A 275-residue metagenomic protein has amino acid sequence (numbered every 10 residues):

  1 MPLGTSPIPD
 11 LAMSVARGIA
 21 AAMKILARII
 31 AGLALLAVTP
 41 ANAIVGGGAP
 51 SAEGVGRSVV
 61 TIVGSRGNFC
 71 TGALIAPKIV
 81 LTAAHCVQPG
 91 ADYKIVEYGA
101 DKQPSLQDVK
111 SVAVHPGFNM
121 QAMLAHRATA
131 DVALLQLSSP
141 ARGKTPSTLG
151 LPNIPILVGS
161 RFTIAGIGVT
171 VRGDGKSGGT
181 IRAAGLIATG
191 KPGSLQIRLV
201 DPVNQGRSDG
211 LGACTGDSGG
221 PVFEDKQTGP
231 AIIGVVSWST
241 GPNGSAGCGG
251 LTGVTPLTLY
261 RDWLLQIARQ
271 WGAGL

Functional and structural regions predicted by a protein language model:
V15-I30: Bacterial N-terminal signal peptides that target proteins for export
I30-A37: Bacterial N-terminal signal peptides
T39-A43: Sec/Tat signal peptide C-region and signal peptidase I cleavage site
V45-G54, Y93-G143, P152-I154, K176: Conserved catalytic-core segment of clan PA serine endopeptidases
S51-S58, N68-F69, A73-Q88, I95-E97 (+3 more regions): C-terminal subregion of chymotrypsin/trypsin-like serine protease catalytic domains
V60-I62, D92-P104, S160-G166: Short conserved beta-strand and strand-loop elements enriched in small hydrophobics with frequent Asp/Gly
T129-V132, L137-G210, G250-L251, L257-L265: Chymotrypsin/trypsin-fold serine protease catalytic domain
